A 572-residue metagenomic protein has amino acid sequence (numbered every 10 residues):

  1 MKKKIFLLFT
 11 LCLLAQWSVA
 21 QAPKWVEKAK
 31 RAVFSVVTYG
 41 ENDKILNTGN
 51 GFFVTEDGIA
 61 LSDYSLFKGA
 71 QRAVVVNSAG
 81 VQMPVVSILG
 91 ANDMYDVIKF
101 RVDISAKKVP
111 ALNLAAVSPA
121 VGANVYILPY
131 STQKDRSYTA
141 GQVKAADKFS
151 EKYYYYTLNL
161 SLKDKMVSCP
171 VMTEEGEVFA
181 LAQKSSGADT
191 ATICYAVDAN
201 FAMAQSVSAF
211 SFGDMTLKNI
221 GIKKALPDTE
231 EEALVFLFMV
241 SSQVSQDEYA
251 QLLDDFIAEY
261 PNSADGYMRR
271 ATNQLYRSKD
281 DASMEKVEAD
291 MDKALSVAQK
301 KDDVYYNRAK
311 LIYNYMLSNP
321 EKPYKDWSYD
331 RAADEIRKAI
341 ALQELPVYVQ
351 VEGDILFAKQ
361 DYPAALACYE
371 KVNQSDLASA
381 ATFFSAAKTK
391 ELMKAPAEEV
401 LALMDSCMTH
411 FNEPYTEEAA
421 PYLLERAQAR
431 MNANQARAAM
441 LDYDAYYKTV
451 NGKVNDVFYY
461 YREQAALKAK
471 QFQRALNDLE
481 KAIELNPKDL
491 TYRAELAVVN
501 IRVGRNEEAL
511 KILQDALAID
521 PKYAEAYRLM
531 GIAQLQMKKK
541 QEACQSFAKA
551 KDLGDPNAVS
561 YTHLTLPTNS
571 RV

Functional and structural regions predicted by a protein language model:
Q21-A22, Y39-D57, D63, Q82-P84 (+2 more regions): A conserved glycine-rich beta-strand in the N-terminal activation segment of trypsin-fold
Q21-W25, K108-Y155, L162-M166, A182-C194: Flexible, gly/ser-rich surface segments that form the specificity/activation loops bordering the active-site cleft
A22-V26, V109, L181-L252: C-terminal cap/linker of serine protease catalytic domains
T55-L128, Q133-S137, K152-Y155: Conserved active-site neighborhood of the chymotrypsin/trypsin-like protease fold
Y276, N314-Y315, A358, L392-M393 (+4 more regions): Register position in tetratricopeptide repeats
T562-T568: Conserved small/polar residues in nucleotide/adenosyl-binding loops
